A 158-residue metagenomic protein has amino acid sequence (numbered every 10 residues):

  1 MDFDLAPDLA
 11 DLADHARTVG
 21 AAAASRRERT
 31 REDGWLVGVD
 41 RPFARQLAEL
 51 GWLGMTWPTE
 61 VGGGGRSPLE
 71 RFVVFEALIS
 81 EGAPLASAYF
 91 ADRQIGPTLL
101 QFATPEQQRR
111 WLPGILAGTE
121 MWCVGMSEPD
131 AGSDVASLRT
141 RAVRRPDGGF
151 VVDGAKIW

Functional and structural regions predicted by a protein language model:
M1-A88, R110, G114-A117: Amphipathic, small/basic residue-rich leader segments at the start of a protein or domain
R45, F75-E76, P97-L100, W122: A cross-family signal for key residues in well-ordered alpha-helices that form functional helical elements
L47-E49, Q94-I95, R144-R145: Short hydrophobic "helix-edge" motifs at membrane interfaces and signal-peptide entry regions
E60, A91, E128: Residue-level "edge-of-site" marker
G63-G64, A83, E106-W158: Glycine-rich, Trp-frequent "lid" loop and neighboring beta-strands that shape and gate the flavin cofactor pocket
A86-E106, G132: N-terminal glycine-rich flavin-associated loop
